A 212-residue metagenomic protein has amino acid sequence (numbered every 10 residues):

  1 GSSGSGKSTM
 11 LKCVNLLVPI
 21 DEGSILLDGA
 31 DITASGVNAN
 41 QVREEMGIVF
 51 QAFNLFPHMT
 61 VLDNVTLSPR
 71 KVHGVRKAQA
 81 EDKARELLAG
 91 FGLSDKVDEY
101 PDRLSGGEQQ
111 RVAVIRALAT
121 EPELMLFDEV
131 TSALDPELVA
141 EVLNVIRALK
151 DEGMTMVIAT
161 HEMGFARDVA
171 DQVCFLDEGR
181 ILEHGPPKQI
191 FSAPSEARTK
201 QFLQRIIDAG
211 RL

Functional and structural regions predicted by a protein language model:
G1-E178, L182-P187: ABC family nucleotide-binding domain
H184, K188-L212: C-terminal boundary and immediately downstream tail of ABC-type ATPase nucleotide-binding domains
